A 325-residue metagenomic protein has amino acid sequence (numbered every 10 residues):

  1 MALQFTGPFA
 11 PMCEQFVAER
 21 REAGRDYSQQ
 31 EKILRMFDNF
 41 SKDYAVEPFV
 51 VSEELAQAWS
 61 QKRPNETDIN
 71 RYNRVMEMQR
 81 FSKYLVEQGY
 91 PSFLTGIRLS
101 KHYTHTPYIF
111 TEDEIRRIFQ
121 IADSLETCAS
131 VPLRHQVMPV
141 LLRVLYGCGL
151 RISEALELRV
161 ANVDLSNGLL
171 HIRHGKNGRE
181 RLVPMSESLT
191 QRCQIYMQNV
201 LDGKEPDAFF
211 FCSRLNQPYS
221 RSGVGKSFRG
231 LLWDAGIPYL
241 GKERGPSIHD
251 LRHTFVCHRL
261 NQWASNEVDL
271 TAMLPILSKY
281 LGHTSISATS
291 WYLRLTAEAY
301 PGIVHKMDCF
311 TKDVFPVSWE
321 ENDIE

Functional and structural regions predicted by a protein language model:
M1-E325: Conserved catalytic core of the tyrosine transesterase superfamily
